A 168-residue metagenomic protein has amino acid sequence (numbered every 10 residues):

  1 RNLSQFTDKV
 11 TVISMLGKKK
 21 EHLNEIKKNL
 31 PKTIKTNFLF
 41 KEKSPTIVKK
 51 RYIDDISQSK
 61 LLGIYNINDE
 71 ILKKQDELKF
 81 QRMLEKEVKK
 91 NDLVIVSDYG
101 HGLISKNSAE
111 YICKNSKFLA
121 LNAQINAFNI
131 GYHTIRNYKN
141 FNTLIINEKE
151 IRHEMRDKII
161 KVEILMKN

Functional and structural regions predicted by a protein language model:
R1-N168: Ribokinase/PfkB-type carbohydrate-kinase core domain
